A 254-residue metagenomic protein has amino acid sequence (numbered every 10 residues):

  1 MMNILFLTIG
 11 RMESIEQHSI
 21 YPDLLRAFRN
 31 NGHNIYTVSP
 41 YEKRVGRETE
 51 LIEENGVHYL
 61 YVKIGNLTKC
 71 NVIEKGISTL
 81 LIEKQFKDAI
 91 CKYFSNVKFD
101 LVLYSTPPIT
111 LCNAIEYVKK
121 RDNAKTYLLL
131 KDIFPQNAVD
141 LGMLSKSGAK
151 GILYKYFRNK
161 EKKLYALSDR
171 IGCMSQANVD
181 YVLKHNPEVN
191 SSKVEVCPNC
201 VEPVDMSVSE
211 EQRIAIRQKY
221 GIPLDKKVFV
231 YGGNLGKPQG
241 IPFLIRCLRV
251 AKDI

Functional and structural regions predicted by a protein language model:
M1-H58, R249-A251: N-terminal subdomain of nucleotide-sugar transferases
T37-F94: A conserved catalytic-core segment of Leloir-type glycosyltransferases
Y41, M174-A177, C197-C200: Carbohydrate-associated surface elements
T49-E50, M206-I222: A short helix/loop element that forms part of the nucleotide-sugar donor recognition site in Leloir-type
H58, I90-L111, K120-L129: Short N-terminal targeting/anchoring amphipathic segment
L67-E74, V97, D122-N159, V204: Acceptor-binding helix/loop patch of EC 2.4 sugar-transfer enzymes, predominantly nucleotide-sugar-dependent
N113, Y117-R121, G151-C173: Membrane-proximal helix-turn-helix segments that form the acceptor-binding/catalytic region of lipid-linked
P223-Q239, I245-L248: Conserved donor-binding/catalytic core segment of Leloir-type glycosyltransferases
